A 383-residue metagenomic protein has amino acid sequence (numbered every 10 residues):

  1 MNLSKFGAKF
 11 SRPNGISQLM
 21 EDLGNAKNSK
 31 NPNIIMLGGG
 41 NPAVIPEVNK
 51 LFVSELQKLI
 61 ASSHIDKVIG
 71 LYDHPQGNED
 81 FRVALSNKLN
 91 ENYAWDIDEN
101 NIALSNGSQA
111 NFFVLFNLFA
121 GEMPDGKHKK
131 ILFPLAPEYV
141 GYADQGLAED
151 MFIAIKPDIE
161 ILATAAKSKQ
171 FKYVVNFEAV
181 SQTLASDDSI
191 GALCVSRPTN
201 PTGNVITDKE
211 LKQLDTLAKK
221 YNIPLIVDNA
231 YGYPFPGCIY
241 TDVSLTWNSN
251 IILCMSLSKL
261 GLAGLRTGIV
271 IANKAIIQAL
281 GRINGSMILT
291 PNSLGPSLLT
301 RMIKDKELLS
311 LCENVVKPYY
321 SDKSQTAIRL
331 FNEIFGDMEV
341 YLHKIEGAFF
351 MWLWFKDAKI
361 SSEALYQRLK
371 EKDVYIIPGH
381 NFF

Functional and structural regions predicted by a protein language model:
M1-G77, N87, E91, D188 (+2 more regions): N-terminal "arm"/small-domain region of PLP-dependent enzymes with the aminotransferase-like
G24, N28, K127-H128, E339 (+1 more regions): Conserved C-terminal alpha-helix-loop-beta "cap" of PLP-dependent enzymes that closes/shapes the active-site mouth
L37, L85, I102, L132 (+7 more regions): Generic structural signal for small/hydrophobic residues in well-ordered secondary structure, especially within
G40-V44, Q109-A110, E138-G141, P198-P201 (+8 more regions): Short, solvent-exposed loop/turn segments at secondary-structure junctions
D66-Y221, I226-N248, I252: Conserved core of the PLP fold type I
H128, L147, Q182, W247-S321: Conserved core segment of the aminotransferase class I/II
N314-I328, V340-F355: Conserved glycine-rich beta-strand-loop-beta hairpin in the small C-terminal domain of fold type I
